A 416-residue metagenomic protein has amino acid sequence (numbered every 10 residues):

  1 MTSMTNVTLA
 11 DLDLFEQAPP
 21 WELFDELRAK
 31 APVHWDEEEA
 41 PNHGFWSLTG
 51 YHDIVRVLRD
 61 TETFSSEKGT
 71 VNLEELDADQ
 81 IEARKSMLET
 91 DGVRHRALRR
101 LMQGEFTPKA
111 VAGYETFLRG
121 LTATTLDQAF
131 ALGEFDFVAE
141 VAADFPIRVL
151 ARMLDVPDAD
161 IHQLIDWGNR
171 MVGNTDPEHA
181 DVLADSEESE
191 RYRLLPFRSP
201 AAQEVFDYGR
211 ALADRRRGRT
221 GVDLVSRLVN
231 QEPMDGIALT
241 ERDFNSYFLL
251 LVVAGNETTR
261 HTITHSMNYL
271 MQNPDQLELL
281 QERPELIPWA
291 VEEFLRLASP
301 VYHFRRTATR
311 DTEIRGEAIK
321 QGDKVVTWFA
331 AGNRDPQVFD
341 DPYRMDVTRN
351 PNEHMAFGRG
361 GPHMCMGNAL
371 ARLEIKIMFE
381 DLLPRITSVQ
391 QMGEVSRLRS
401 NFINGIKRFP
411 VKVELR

Functional and structural regions predicted by a protein language model:
M1-R416: Cytochrome P450
